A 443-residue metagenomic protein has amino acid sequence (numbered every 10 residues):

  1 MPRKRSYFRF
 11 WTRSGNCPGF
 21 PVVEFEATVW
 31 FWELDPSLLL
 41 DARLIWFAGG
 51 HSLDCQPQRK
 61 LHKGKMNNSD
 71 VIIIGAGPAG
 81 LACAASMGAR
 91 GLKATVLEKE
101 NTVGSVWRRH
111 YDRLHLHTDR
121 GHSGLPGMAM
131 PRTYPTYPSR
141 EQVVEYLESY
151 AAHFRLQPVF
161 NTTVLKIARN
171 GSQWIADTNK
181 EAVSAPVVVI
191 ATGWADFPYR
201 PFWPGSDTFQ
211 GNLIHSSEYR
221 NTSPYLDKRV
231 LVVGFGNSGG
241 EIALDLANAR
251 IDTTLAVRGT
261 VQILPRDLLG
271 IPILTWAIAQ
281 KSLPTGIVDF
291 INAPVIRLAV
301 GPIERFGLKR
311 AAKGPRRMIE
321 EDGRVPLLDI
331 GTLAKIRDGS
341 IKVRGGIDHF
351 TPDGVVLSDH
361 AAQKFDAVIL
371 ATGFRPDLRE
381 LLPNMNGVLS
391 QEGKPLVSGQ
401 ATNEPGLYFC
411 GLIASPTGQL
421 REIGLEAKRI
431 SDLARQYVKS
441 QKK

Functional and structural regions predicted by a protein language model:
P2-W11: Extreme N-terminal basic, low-complexity initiation segments that serve as generic localization/processing leaders
W11, W30-W32, W46: Tryptophan (W) side chains
Q58-K65: Short, Lys/Arg-enriched N-terminal segments with co-localized hydrophobic residues within the first ~10-30 amino acids
N67-A76, A82-E100, G104-V106, P135-N237 (+1 more regions): Flavin (primarily FAD) cofactor-binding/catalytic cores of flavoenzymes
H110-P135, L274-G286: N-terminal glycine-rich dinucleotide-binding loop that anchors FAD/FMN and/or NAD(P) in oxidoreductases
